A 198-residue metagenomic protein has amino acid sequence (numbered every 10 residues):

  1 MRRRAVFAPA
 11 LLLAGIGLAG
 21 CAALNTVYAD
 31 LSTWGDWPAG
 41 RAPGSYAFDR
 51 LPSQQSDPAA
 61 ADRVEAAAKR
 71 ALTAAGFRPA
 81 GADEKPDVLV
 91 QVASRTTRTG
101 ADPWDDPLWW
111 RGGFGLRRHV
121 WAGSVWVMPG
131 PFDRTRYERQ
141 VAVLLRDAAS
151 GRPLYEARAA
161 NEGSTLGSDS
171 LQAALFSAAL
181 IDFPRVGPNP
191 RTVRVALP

Functional and structural regions predicted by a protein language model:
R3-L11: N-terminal export leaders
A19-K69, T73-A75, V92, P190-P198: A structural "domain/chain start" motif
A22-D36, F132-P198: C-terminal/domain-edge helix-coil "capping" segments
A42-G44, A75, P86-V88, Y137-A142 (+1 more regions): Envelope-exposed proteins and targeting segments
R50-A60, G76-R78, P131, A159-L166: Second-shell loop/turn segments in exported
Q55-A66, E84, R136, L166-A174: Soluble non-cytosolic domains of exported or imported proteins
A80-G100, R194-P198: Acidic helix-start/capping segments at beta-turn-to-alpha-helix junctions
V92-S150, V186: Surface-exposed short loop/turn segments
